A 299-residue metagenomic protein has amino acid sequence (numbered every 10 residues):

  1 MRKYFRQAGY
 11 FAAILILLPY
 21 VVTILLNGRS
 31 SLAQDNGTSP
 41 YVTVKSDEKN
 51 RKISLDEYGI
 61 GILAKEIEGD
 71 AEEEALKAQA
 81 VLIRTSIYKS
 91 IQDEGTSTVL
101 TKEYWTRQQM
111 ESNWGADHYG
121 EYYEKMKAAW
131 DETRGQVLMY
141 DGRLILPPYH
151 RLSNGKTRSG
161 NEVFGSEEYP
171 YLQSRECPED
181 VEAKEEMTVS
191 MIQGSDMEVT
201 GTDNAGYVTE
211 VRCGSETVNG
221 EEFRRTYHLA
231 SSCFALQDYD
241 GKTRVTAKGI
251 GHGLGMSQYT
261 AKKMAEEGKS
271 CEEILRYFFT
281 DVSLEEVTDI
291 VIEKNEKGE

Functional and structural regions predicted by a protein language model:
M1-E299: Conserved, single-site charged/polar hotspot
